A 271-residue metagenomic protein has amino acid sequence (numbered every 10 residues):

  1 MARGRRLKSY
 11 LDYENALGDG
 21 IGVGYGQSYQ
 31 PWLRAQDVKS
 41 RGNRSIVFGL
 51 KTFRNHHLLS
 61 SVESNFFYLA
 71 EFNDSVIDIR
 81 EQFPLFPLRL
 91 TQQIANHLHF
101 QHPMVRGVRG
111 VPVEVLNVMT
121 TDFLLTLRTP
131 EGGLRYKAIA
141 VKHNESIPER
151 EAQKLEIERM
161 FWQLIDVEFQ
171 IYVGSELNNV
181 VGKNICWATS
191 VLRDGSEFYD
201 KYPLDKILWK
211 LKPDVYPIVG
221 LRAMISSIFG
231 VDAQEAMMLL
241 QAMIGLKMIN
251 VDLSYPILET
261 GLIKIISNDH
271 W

Functional and structural regions predicted by a protein language model:
M1-W271: Electrostatic, structured charged patches in enzyme active sites and in nucleic-acid/phosphate-binding
